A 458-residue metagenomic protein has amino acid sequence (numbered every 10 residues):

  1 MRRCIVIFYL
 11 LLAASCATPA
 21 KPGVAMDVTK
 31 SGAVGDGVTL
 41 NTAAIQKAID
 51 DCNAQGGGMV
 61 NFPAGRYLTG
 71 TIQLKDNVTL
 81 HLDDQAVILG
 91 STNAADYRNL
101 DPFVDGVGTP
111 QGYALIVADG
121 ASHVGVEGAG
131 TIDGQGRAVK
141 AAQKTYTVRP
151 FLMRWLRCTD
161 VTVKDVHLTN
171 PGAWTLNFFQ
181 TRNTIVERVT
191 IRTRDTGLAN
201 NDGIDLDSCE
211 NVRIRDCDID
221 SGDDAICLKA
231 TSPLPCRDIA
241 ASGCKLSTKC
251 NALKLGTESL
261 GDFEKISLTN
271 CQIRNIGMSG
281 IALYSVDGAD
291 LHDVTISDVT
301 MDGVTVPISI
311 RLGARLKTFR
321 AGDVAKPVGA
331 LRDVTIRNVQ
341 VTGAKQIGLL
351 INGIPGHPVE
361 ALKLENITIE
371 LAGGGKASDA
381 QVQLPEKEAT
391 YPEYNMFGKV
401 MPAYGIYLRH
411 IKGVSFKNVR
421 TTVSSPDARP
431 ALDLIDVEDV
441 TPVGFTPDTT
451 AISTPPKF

Functional and structural regions predicted by a protein language model:
M1-C4: Positively charged n-region of N-terminal signal peptides that target proteins for export
V6-S15: Bacterial N-terminal signal peptides
C16-F458: Extracellular/periplasmic carbohydrate-active domains that bind, remodel, or depolymerize complex polysaccharides
